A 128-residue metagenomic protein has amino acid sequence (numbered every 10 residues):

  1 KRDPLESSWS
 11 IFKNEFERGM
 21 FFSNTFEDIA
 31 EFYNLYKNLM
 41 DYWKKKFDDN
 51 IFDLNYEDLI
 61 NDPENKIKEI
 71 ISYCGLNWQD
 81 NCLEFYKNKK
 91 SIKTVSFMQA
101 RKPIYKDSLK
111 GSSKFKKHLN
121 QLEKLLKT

Functional and structural regions predicted by a protein language model:
K1-K127: PAPS-dependent sulfotransferase catalytic domain
